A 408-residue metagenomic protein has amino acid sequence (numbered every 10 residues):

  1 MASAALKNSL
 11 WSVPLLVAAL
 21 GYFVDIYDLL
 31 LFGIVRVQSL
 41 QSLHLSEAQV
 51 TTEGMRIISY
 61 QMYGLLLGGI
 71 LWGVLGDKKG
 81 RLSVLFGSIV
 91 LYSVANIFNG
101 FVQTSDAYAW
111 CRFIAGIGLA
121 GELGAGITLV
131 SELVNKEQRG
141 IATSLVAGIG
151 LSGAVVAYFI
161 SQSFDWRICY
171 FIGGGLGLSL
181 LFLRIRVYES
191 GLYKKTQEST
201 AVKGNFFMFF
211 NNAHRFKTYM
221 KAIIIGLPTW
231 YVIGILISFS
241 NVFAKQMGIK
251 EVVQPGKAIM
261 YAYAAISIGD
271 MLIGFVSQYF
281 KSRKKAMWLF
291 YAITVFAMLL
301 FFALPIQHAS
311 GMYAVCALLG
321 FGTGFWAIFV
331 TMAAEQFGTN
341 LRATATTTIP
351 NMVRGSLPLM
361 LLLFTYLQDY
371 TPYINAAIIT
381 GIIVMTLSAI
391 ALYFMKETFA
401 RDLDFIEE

Functional and structural regions predicted by a protein language model:
G33, R215-S267, L361: Extracytoplasmic gate region of multi-pass secondary transporters
V35-L67: Extracellular/periplasmic helix-loop-helix junction of adjacent transmembrane segments in MFS-like secondary
L67-Q103: Conserved MFS/SLC helix-loop-helix module at the cytosolic interface between two early adjacent transmembrane helices
G69-G80, D270-S282: Helix-to-loop junctions at the C-terminal end of transmembrane segments in multipass secondary transporters
G80, F101-A107, K281, L304-I306: Helix-breaking motifs and short loop linkers at transmembrane-helix boundaries and internal kinks in secondary membrane
S83-I97, K285-L300: Structural signature of the two symmetry-related core transmembrane helices
C111-G148: Cytoplasmic helix-loop-helix junction between adjacent transmembrane helices in 12-TM secondary transporters
V146-I185: Helix-loop-helix hairpin linking two adjacent transmembrane segments in secondary transporters
